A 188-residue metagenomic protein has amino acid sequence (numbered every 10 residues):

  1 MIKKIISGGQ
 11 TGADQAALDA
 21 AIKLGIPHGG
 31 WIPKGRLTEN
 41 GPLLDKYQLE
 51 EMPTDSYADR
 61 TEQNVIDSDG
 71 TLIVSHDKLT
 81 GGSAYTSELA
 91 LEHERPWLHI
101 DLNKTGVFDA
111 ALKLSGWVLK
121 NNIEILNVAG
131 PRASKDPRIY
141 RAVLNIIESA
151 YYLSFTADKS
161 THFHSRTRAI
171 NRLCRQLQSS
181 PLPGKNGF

Functional and structural regions predicted by a protein language model:
I2-I125, R132, I139-S154: Acidic/glycine-enriched connector segments
A157-D158: Divalent-metal-activated hydrolytic enzyme cores
